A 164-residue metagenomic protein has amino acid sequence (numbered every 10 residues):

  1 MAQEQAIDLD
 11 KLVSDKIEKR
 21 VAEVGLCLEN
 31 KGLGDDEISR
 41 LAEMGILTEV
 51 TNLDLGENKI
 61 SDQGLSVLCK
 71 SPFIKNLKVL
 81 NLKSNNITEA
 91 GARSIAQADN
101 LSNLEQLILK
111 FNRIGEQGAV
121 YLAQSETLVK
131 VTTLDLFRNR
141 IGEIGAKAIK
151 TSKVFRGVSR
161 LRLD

Functional and structural regions predicted by a protein language model:
M1-S39, E43, F155-D164: The feature captures the LRR N-terminal capping module
Q5-K11, K31-S39, K59-S66, N86-R93 (+2 more regions): Short, solvent-exposed loop/turn at the beta-strand->alpha-helix junction within individual leucine-rich repeat
V21, G45-T48, P72-K75, D99-S102 (+2 more regions): Inter-repeat linker/turn residues at the boundaries of leucine-rich repeats
V24-L28, T51-L55, L77-L82, L104-L109 (+2 more regions): Conserved hydrophobic beta-strand positions in leucine-rich repeat
L26, K31, D99-L107, R113-Q117 (+2 more regions): Compact recognition or signaling/catalytic modules
A42-E43, C69, A96, A123: Ankyrin-repeat helical core positions
D54-N103, I108: Alpha-helical adaptor scaffolds
L128-D164: Leucine-rich solenoid repeat scaffolds
